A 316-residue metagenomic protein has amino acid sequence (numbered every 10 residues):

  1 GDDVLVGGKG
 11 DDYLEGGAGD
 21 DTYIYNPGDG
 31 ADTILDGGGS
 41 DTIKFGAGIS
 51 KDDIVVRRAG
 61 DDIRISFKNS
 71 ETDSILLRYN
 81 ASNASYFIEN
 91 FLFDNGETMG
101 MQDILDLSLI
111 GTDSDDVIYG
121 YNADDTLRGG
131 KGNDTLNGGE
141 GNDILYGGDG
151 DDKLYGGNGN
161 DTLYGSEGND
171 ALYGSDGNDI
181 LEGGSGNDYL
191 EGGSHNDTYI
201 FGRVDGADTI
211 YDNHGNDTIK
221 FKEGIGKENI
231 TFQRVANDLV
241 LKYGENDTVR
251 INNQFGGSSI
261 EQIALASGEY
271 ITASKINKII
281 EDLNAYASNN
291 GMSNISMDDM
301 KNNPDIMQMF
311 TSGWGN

Functional and structural regions predicted by a protein language model:
G1-D62, E71-F87, D115-Y119, D124-D238 (+1 more regions): Acidic, glycine-rich calcium-binding repeat modules characteristic of RTX/beta-roll and related beta-solenoid repeat
S66-S108, K242-N316: Low-complexity acidic/polar repeat-biased segments
